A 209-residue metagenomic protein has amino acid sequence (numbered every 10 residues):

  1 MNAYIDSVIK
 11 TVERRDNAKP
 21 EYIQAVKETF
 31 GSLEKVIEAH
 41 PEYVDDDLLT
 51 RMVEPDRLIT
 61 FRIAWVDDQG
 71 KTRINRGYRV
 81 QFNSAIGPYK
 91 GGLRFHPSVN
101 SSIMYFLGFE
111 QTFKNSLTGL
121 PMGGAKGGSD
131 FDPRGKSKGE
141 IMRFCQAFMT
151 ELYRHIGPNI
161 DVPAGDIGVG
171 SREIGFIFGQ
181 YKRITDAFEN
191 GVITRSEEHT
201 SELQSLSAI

Functional and structural regions predicted by a protein language model:
N2, K10, R14-S32: Ordered core of a single globular domain
E13-N17, G31-E42, F109-F113, R134 (+2 more regions): Generic secondary-structure signature for well-ordered alpha-helical cores
P20-I23, P41-D46, G119, I156-G165 (+1 more regions): Flexible, glycine/charged-enriched surface loops at secondary-structure junctions
E42-R73: Structured beta-strand/loop patches that form or line metal/cofactor-binding pockets in enzymes
F61-D68, R73-S84, G179-Y181: Short beta-strand elements
K90, H96, S101-Y105, E110-I177: Hydrophobic alpha-helical hairpins/lids featuring a short glycine-rich hinge
E197-Q204: Conserved small/polar residues in nucleotide/adenosyl-binding loops
